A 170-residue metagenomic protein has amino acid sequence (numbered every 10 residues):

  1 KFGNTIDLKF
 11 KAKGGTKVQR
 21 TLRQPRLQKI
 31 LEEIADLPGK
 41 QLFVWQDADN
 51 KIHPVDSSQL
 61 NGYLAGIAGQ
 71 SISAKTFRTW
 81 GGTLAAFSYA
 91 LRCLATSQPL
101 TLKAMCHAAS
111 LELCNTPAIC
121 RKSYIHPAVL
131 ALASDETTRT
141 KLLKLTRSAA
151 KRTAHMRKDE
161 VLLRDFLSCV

Functional and structural regions predicted by a protein language model:
K1-N4, C120: Short, charged phosphate-coordinating catalytic segments
K13-A48, Y63-I67: Basic, alpha-helical nucleic-acid-contacting "clamp/cap" segments
R23, I52-D56, L60, S73-A74 (+4 more regions): Secondary-structure capping and boundary motifs in well-ordered enzyme cores
D47, L84-S88, R121-S123: Active-site proximal loops enriched in glycine and acidic residues that flank catalytic Cys/His/Asp and coordinate
P54, P99-M105, S110-V170: Acidic, low-complexity interaction regions
S57, G82-T83, E160: Short alpha-helical patches at coil-to-helix transitions and adjacent helical residues in well-structured domains
N61-T116: Short, basic (Lys/Arg/His-rich) helix/loop patches that form interaction surfaces in the mid-to-C-terminal regions
